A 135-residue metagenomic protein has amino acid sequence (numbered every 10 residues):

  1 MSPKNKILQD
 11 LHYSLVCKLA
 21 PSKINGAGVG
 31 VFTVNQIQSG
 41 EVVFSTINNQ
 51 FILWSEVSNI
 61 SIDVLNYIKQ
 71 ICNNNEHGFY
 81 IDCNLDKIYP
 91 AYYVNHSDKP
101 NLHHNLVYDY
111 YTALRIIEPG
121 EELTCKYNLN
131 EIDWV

Functional and structural regions predicted by a protein language model:
M1-V135: Conserved catalytic SET/PR domain of SAM-dependent protein methyltransferases, capturing the structural core that binds
